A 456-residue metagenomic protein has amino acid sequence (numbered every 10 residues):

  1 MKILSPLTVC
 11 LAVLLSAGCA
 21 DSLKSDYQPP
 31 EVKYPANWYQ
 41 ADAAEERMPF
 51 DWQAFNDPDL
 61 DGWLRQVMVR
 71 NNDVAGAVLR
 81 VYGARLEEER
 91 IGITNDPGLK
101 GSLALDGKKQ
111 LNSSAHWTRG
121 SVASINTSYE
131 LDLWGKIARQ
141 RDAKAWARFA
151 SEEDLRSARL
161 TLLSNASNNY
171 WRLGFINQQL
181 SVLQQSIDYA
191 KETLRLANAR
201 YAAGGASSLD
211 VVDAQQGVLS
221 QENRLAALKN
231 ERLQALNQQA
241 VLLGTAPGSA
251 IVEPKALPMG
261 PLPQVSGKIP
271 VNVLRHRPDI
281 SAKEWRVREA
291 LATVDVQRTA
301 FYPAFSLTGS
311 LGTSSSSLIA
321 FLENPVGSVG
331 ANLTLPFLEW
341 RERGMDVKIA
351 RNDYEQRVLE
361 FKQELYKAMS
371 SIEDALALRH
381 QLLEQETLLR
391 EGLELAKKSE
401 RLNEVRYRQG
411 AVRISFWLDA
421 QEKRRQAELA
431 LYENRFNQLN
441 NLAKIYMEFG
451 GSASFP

Functional and structural regions predicted by a protein language model:
M1-T8: Bacterial N-terminal signal peptides that target proteins for export
S16-G18: C-terminal motif of bacterial Sec signal peptides marking the signal peptidase cleavage site
A20-E89, P258-V287, P336-F337, L365: Bacterial Sec-pathway N-terminal export signals of envelope proteins
L60-G62, G120-V122, N168, D213 (+1 more regions): Transmembrane beta-barrel architecture of outer-membrane proteins
L64, V122-N126, Y170, P270 (+2 more regions): Membrane-embedded beta-strand positions in outer-membrane beta-barrel channels/transporters
G76-I91, A158, L162-Q185, Y189-A199 (+6 more regions): Amphipathic alpha-helical coiled-coil segments
N95-T118, S128-S157, Q179, S281 (+3 more regions): Small/polar (Gly/Ser/Thr/Ala-rich) solvent-exposed segments that form structured loops/beta-strands/short helices used
S207, A226-L274, R413, N440-P456: Short, solvent-exposed, mixed-charge loop/turn linkers that connect secondary-structure elements
